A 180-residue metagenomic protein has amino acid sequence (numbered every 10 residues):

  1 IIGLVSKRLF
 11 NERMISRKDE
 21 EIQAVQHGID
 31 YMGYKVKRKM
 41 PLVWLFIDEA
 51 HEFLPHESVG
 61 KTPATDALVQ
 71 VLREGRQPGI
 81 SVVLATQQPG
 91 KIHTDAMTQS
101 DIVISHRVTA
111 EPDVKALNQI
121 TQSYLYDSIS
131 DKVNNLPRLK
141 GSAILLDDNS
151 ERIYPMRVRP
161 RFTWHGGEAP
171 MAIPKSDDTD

Functional and structural regions predicted by a protein language model:
I1-Q70, P137-D147: P-loop NTPase motor domains
G3, G28, G33, G60 (+8 more regions): Residue-identity detector for glycine
R8-E12, D66-Q70, S105-V108, L125-I129 (+2 more regions): Short, surface-exposed linear patches
I15, Y31-Y34, Y124-Y126, Y154 (+1 more regions): Sequence-level detector for tyrosine residue identity
E57-S58, R107, R157-V158: Short clusters of small/polar residues that mark proteolytic maturation junctions
G60-P63, T98-D101, I120-T121, P160-F162: Short secondary-structure boundary/capping segments
V69-P155: Conserved ATP-driven motor cores of ASCE-family P-loop NTPases powering translocation/secretion/packaging/pilus
R138-D180: Conserved P-loop NTPase motor module
